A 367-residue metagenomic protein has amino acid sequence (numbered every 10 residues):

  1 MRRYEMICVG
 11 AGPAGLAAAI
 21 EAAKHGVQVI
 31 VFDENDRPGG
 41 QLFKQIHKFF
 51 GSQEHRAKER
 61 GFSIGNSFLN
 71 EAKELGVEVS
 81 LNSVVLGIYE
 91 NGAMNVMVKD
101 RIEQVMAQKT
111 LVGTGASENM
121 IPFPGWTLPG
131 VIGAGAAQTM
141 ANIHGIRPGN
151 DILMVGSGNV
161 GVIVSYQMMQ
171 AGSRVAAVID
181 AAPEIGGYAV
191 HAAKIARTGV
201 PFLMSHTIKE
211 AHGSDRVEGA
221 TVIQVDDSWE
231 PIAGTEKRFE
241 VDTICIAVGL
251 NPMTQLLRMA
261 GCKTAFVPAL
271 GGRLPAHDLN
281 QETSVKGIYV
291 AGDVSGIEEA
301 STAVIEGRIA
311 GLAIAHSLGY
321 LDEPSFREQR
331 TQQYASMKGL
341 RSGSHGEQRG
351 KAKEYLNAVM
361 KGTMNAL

Functional and structural regions predicted by a protein language model:
M1, S317-L367: Glycine- and aromatic-enriched mobile tails/lids
M1-V9, N66-D151, D227-G234, C245 (+3 more regions): FAD-binding core/adjacent interface of flavoenzyme oxidoreductases
Y4-S63, P148-H191, F266-G271: Beta1-alpha1 glycine-rich phosphate/pyrophosphate-binding loop at the start of Rossmann-like nucleotide-binding domains
E5, Q108, A176, D242 (+1 more regions): Conserved acidic residues
S67, A72-I88, M94, M169-R258: A Rossmann-like FAD-binding core segment of flavoenzymes
G133-A141, T243-S295: FAD-site-proximal beta/loop scaffold in flavoenzymes
A141-G145, I185-H191, A211-H212, L274-D278: Short, charged, surface-exposed secondary-structure boundary motifs
A291-Q329: A conserved FAD-binding loop/helix module that cradles the flavin
